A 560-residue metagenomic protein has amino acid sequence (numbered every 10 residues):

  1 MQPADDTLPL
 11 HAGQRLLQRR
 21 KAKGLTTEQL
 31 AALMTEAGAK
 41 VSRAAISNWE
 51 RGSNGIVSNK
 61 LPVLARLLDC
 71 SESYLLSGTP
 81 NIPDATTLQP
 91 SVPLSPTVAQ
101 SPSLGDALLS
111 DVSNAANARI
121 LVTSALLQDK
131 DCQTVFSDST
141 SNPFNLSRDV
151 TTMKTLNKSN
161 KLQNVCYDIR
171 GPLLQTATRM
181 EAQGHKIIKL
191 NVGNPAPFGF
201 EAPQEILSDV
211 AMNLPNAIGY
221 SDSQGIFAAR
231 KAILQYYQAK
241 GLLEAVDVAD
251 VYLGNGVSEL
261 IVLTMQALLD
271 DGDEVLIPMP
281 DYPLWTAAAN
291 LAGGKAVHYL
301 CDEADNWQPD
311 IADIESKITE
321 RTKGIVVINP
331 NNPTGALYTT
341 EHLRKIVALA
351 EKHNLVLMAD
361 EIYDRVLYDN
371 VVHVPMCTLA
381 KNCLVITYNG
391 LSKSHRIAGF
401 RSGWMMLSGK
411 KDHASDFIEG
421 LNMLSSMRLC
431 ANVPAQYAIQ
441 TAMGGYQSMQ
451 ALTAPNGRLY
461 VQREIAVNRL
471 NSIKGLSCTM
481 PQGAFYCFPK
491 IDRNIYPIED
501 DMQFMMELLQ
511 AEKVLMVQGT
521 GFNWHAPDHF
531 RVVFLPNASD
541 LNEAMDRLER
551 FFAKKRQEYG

Functional and structural regions predicted by a protein language model:
M1-L25: A short, Lys/Arg-rich alpha-helix, primarily the initiator
K23-N48, V63: Short alpha-helical DNA-recognition segment
V57-Y74: DNA major-groove recognition helix of helix-turn-helix/homeodomain DNA-binding modules
V150, L243, E315-S316, P497-E499 (+2 more regions): PLP-dependent enzyme catalytic core of the Aspartate aminotransferase-like
K154-G256, L263, A442-Y446, K555-G560: N-terminal small-domain helix-loop-helix segment of the aminotransferase-like
L207, T378-G457, V467-R469, F551-F552: Conserved core segment of the aminotransferase class I/II
A217-A348, R365-L379, R547, Y559-G560: Conserved core of the PLP fold type I
Q440, N456-V467, C478-D492: Conserved glycine-rich beta-strand-loop-beta hairpin in the small C-terminal domain of fold type I
